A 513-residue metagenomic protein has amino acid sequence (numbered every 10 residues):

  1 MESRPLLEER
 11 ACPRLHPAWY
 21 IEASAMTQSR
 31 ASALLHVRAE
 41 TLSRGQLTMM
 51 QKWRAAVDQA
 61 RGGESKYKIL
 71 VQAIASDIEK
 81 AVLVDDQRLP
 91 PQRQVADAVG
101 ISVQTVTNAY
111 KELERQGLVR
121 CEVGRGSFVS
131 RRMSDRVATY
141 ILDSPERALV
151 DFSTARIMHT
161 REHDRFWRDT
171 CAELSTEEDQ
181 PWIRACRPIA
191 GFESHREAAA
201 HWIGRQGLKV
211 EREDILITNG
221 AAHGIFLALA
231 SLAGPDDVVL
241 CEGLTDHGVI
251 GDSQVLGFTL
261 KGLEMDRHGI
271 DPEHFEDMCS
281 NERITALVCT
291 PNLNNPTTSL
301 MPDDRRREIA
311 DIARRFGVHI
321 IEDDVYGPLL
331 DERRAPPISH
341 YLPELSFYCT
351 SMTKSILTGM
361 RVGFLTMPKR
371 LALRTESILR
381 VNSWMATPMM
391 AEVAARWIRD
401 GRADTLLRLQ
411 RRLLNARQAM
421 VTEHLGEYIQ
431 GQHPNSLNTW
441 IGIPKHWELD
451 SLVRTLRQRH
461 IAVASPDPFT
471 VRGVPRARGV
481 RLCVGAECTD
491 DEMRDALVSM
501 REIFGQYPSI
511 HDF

Functional and structural regions predicted by a protein language model:
R4, E8-Q180, R184, E376 (+9 more regions): N-terminal basic, amphipathic alpha-helical segments
R120-C121, V210, V463: Short beta-strand "wing" residues that participate in macromolecule-binding interfaces
W182-F316, G327-L345, F504-D512: Conserved core of the PLP fold type I
D323: Glycine-centered flexible beta-alpha turn that most often forms the glycine-rich phosphate-binding loop
F347-R412, P508-S509: Conserved core segment of the aminotransferase class I/II
T366, W440-G442, C483-G485: Short hydrophobic/aromatic beta-strand micro-patches that form the beta-sheet surface supporting nucleotide- or nucleic
R411-A419, Q430-I443: Conserved glycine-rich beta-strand-loop-beta hairpin in the small C-terminal domain of fold type I
